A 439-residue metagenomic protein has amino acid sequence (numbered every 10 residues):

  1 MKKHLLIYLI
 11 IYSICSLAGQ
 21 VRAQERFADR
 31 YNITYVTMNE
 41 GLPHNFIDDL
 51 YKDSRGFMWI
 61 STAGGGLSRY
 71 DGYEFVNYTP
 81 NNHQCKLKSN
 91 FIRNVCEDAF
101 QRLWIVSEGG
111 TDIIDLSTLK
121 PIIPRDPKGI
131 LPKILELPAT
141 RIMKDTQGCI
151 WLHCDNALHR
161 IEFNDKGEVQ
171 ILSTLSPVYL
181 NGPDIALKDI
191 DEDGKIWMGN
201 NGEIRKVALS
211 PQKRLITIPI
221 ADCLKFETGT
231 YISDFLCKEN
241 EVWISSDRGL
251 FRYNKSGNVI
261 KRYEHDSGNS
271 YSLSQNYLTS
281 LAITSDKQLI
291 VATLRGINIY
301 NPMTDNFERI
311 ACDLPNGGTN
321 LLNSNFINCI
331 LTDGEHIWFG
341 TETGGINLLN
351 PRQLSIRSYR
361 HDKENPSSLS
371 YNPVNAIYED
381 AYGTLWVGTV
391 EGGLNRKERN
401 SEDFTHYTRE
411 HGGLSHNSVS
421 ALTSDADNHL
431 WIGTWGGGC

Functional and structural regions predicted by a protein language model:
M1-C439: Carboxylate-rich, polar loop motifs that coordinate divalent cations or form catalytic acidic clusters
